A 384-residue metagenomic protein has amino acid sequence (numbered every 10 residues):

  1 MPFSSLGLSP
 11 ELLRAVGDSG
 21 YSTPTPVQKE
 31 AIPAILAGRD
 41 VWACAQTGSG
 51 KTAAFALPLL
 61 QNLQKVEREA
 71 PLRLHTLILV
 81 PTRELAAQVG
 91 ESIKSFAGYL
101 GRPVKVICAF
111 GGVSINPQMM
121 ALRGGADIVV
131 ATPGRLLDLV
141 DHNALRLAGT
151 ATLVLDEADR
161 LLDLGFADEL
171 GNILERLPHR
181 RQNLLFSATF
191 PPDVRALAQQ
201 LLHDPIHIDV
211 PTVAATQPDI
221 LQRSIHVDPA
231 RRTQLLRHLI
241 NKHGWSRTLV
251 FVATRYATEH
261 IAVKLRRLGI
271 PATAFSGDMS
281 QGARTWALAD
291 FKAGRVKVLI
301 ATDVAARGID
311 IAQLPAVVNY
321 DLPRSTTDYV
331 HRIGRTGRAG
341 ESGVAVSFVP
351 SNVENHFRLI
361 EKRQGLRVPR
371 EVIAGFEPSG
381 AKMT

Functional and structural regions predicted by a protein language model:
P2-M383: Conserved helicase RecA-like core
